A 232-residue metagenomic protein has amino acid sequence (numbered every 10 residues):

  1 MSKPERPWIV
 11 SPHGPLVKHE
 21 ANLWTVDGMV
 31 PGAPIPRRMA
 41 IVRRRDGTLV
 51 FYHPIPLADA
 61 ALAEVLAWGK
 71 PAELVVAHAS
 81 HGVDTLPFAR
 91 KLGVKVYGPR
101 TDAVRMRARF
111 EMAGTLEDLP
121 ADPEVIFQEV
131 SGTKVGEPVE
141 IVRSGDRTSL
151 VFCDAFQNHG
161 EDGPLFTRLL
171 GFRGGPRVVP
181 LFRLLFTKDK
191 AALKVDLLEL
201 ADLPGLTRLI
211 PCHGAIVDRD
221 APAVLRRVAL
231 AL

Functional and structural regions predicted by a protein language model:
S2-V17, V30-P31, V50-F51, K134 (+1 more regions): Metallo-beta-lactamase
L16-I41: N-terminal short beta-loop-beta anion/metal-coordinating cradle
E20-V26, V50, D122-I126: Short, hydrophobic/aromatic-rich segments at coil-to-beta transitions
W24-V30, R44-L57, L184: Glycine-rich phosphate-binding "P-loop"
P31-A33, I55-D59, H78-H81, G132-V135 (+1 more regions): Short beta->alpha connector loops
F51, P56-P99: Active-site metal-binding motif and surrounding structural segment of the metallo-beta-lactamase
G82-V83, A103-M106, N158: Short gly/pro/ser/thr-enriched loop/turn and capping motifs at secondary-structure boundaries
A89, G93-G145: Hydrophobic, well-structured mid-protein blocks that either form specific transmembrane helices
